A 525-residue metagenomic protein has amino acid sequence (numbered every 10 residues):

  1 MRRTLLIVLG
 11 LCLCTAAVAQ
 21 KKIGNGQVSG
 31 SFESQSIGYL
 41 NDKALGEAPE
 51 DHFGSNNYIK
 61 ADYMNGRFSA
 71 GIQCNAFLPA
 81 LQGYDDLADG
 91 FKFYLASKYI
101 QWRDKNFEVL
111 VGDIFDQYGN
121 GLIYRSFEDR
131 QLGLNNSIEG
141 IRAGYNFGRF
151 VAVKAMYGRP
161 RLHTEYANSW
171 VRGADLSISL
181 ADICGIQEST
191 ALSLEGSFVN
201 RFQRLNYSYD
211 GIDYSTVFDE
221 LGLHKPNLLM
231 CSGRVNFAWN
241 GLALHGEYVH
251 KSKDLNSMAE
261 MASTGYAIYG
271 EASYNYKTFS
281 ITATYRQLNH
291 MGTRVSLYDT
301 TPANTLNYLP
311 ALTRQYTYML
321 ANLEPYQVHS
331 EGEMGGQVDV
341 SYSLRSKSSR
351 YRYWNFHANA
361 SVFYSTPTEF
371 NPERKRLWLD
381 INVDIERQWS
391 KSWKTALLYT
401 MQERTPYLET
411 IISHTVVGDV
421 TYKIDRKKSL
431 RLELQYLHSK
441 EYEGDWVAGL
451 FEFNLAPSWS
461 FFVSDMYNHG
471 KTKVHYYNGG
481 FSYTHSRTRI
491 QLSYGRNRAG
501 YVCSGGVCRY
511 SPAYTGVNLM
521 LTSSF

Functional and structural regions predicted by a protein language model:
M1-V28, F525: Bacterial Sec-dependent N-terminal signal peptides
I7-V8, Y118, R125, I183 (+2 more regions): A broad, structure-centric signal for solvent-exposed, well-ordered loop/edge residues that line or flank functional
K21-Q27, S31-G54, Y63-M64, S69-A70 (+9 more regions): Signature for the C-terminal beta-barrel architecture of outer-membrane proteins
S97: Phosphate/ribose-recognition catalytic cores of enzymes acting on nucleotide-derived substrates
I100-F147: Well-ordered mid-protein domain cores that form the structural environment of catalytic cofactors
Y476-F481, S486-A499: C-terminal structured domain segments
